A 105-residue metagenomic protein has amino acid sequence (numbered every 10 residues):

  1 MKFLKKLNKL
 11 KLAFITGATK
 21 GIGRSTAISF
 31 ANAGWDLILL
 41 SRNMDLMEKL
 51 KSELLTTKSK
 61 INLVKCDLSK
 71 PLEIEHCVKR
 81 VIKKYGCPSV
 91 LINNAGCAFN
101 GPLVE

Functional and structural regions predicted by a protein language model:
M1-F14: Flexible N-terminal pre-Rossmann segment of NAD(P)-dependent oxidoreductases
T16, P88-A95: Rossmann-fold scaffold of SDR-type NAD(P)-dependent oxidoreductases
T19-K20: Conserved glycine-rich cofactor-binding loop
G23-R24: N-terminal Rossmann-fold NAD(P) dinucleotide-binding loop
A33-L50: Conserved glycine-rich Rossmann-like NAD(P)H-binding loop of the short-chain dehydrogenase/reductase
M47, I74-V81: A conserved hydrophobic alpha-helix of the Rossmann-fold in NAD(P)-dependent oxidoreductases
C66-H76: The beta1-alpha1 cofactor-binding region of Rossmann-like NAD(H)/NADP(H)-dependent oxidoreductases
E75, A98-E105: Conserved mid-core segment of classical short-chain dehydrogenase/reductases
